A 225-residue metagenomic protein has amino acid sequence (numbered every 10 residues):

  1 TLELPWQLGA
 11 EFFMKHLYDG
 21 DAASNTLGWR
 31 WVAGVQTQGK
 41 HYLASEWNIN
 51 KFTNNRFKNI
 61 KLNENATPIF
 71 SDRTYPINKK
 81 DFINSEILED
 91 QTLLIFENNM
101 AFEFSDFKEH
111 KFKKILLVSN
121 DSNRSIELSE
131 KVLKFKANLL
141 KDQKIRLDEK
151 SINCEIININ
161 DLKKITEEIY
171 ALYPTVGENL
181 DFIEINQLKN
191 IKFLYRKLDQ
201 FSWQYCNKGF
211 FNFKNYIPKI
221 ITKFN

Functional and structural regions predicted by a protein language model:
T1-E89: Active-site-proximal binding-pocket segments
P5, K15-Y18, S24, P68-N225: Trp/Phe/Arg-rich N-terminal binding region typifying the photolyase-homology
